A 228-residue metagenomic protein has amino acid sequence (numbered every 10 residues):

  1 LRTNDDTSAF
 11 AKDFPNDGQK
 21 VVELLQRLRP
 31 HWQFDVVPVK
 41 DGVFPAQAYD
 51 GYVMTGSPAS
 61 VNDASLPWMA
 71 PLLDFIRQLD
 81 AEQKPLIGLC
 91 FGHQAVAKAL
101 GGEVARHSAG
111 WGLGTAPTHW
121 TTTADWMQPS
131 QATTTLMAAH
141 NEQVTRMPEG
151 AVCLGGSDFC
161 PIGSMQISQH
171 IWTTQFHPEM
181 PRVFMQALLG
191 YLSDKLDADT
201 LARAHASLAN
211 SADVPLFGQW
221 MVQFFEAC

Functional and structural regions predicted by a protein language model:
N4-D6, S57-S60, G92: Short glycine-rich anion-binding loops that position phosphate/pyrophosphate groups of nucleotides and phosphorylated
D6-P15: Short, flexible/disordered intra-domain loops and linkers
F14-R27: Short catalytic helix/loop segments, enriched in acidic residues and glycine and frequently bearing histidine
L24, F75, A81, W120-C228: Amide-donor transfer/coupling interface in amidating biosynthetic enzymes
R27-I87: Flexible gly/pro-rich beta->alpha loop and the following alpha-helix that scaffold active-site loops
L79-E103: Catalytic nucleophile loop
Q94-M137: Ligand/cofactor pocket segment of small-molecule handling proteins
